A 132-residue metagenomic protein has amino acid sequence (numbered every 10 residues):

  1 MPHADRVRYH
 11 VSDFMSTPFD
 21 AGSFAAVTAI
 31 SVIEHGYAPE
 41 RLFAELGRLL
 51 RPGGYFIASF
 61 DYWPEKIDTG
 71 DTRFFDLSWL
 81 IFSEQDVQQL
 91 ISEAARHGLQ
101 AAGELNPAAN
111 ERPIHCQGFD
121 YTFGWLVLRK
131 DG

Functional and structural regions predicted by a protein language model:
M1-S16: Class I SAM-dependent methyltransferase SAM/SAH-binding core
T28: A conserved beta-strand element that flanks and buttresses the S-adenosyl-L-methionine
S31-H35: A short His-aromatic
Y37-R41, I67: Short N-terminal helix/helix-N-cap motif within the alpha/beta-hydrolase-1
E40-Y55: A short glycine-rich, Lys/Arg-flanked "PGG" loop and its adjoining helix->strand segment in the class I
Y55-Q85: Conserved class I S-adenosyl-L-methionine
S78-E104: Short alpha-helix
H97-L99, L105-G132: Core SAM-dependent methyltransferase catalytic element
